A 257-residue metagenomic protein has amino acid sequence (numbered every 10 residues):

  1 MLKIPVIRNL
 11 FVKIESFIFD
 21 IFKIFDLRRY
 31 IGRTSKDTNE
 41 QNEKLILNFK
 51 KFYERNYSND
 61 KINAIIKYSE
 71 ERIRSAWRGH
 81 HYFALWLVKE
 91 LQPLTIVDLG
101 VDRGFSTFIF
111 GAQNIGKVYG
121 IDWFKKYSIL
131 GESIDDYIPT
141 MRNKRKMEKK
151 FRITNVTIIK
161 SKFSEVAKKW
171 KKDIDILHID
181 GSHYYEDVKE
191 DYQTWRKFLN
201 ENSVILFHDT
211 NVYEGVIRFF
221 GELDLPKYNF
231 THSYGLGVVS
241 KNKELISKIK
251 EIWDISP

Functional and structural regions predicted by a protein language model:
M1-Y68, K250-P257: Membrane-proximal basic amphipathic "stem/tether" segments
Y68-P257: S-adenosylmethionine/decaboxylated-SAM
